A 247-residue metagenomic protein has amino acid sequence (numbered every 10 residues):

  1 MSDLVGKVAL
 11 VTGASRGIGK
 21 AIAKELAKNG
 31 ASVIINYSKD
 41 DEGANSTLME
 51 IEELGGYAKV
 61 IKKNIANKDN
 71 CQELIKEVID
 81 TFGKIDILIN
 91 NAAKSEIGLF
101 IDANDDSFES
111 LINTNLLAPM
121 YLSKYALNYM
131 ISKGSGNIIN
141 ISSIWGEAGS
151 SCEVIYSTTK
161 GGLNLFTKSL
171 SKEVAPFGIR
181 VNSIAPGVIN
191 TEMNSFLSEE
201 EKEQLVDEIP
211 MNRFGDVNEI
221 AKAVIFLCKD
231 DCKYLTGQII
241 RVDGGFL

Functional and structural regions predicted by a protein language model:
V8, S15-R16: Conserved glycine-rich cofactor-binding loop
L99-F100, N104-I112, N194, E201 (+1 more regions): Substrate-binding pocket helix/loop in short-chain dehydrogenase/reductase
I101, A148-V154, P176-F177, N212 (+1 more regions): Active-site loop immediately N-terminal to the catalytic Tyr-X3-Lys motif of short-chain dehydrogenase/reductase
M120, S135, R213-V242: C-terminal substrate-recognition "lid" of short-chain dehydrogenase/reductases
S123, T159, T167: Active-site helix of classical SDR
N128, K172-P176, K233: Alpha-helical segment proximal to the catalytic Tyr-Lys
S143: Residue(s) in the substrate-gating loop at a strand-loop-helix junction that position the organic substrate next
